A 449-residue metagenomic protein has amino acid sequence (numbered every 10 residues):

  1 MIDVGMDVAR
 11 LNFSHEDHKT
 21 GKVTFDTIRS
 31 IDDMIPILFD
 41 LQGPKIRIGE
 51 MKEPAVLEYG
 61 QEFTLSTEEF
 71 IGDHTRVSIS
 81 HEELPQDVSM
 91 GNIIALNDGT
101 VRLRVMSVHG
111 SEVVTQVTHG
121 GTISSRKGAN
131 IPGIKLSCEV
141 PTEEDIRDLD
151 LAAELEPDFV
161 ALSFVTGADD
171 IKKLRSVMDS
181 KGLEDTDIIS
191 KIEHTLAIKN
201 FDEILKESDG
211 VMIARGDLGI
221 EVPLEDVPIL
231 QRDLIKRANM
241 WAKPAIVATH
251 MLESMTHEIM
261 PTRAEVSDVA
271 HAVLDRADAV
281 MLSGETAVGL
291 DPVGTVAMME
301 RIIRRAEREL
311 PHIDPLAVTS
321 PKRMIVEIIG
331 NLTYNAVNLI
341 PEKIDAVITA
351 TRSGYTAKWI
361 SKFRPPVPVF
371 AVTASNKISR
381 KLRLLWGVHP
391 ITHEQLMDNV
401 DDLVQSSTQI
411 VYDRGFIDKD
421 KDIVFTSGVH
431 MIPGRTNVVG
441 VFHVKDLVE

Functional and structural regions predicted by a protein language model:
M1-E449: Non-catalytic helical/linker scaffolds that mediate oligomerization, partner binding, and domain coupling around large
